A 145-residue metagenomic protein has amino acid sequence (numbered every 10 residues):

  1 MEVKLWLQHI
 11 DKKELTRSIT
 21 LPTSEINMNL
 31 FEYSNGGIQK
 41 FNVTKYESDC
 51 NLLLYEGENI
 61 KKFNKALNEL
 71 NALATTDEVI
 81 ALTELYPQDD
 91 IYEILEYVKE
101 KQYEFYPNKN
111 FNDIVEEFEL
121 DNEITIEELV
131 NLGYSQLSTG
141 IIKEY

Functional and structural regions predicted by a protein language model:
M1-N27, K143-Y145: Short, extreme N-terminal segment that most often corresponds to the first beta-strand
K4, K12-K13, K40, K45 (+4 more regions): Context-gated lysine
D11-K13, L21-T23, E56, D90 (+1 more regions): Intrinsic-disorder/low-complexity, polar/charged segments
I26-I91: Structured domain cores in non-transmembrane regions
M28, L52-L54, I80, Y103-F105 (+2 more regions): Hydrophobic transmembrane signal anchors and adjacent membrane-proximal interface regions, especially in viral
N64-L67, N71, L95, K99 (+2 more regions): Residue-level detector of alpha-helical secondary structure
I80-I124: Mature, soluble, non-transmembrane domains
F111-Y145: Acidic, proline/glycine-rich low-complexity IDRs
